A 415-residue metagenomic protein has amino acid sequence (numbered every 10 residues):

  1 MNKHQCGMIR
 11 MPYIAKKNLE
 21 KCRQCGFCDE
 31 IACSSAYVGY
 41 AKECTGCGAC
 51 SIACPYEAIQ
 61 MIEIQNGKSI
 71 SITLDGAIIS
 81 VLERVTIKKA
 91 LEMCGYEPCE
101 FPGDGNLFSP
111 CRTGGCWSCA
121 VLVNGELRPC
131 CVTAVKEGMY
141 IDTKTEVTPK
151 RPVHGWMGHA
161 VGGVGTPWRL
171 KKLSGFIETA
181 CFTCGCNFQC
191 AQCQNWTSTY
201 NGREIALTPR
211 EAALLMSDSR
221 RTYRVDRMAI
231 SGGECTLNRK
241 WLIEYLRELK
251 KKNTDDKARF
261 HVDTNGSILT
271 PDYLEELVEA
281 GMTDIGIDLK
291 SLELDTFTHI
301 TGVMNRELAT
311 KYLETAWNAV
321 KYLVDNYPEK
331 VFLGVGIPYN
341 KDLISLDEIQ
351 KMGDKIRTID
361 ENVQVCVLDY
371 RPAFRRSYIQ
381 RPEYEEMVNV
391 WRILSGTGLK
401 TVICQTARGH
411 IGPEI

Functional and structural regions predicted by a protein language model:
H4-I14, S80, R84, Y96 (+4 more regions): N-terminal [4Fe-4S]-dependent radical SAM core
I14-K17, R23-A41, A49-Q65, S118-R128 (+2 more regions): Iron-sulfur cluster-binding cysteine motifs and their immediate structural context in ferredoxin-like electron-transfer
A15-K16, K42-C44, E92-L127, F176 (+1 more regions): Immediate flanking context of iron-sulfur cluster ligation sites
C44-I64, E137-V153: Short, structured interface segments
S51, F108-V147: Glycine-rich phosphate/adenylate-binding loop and adjacent beta-alpha elements of nucleotide- or dinucleotide-binding
Q65-I78: Eukaryote-biased recognition of intrinsically disordered, low-complexity regulatory segments
R210-S377: Conserved AdoMet/S-adenosylmethionine-binding subsite of the radical SAM
Y384-I415: A cross-taxonomic marker for long C-terminal extensions/tails that follow the last structured domain
